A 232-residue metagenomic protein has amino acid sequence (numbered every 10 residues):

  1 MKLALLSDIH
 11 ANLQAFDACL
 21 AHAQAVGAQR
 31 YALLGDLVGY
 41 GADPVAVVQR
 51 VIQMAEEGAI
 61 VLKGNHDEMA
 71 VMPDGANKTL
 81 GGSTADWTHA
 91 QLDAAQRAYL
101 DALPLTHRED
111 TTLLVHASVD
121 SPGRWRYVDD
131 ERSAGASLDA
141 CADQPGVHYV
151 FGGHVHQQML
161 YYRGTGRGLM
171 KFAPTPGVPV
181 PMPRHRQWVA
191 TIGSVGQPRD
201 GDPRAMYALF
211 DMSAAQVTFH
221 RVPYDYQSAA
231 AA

Functional and structural regions predicted by a protein language model:
M1-A4, H107-L114, P183-V189: Beta-strand-turn-beta hairpins that frame and shape the catalytic cleft of phosphate-ester-processing enzymes
K2-D101: Core catalytic region of metal-dependent phosphoesterases/phosphodiesterases, especially metallo-beta-lactamase-like
H10-A15, G39-G41, H66-V71, D120-P122 (+2 more regions): Active-site environment of divalent metal-dependent phosphoester hydrolases
V26-G27, Q91-T165: His/acidic metal-ligating clusters that form di-metal
R30, V38, Q157-T175: Metallo-beta-lactamase
V45-V47, D130-A136, F172-A173: Charged helix-capping and loop-helix junction motifs
A59-I60, T112, H148-Y149, Q187-A190: Structural motif
T165-A232: Acidic, His/Gly-rich catalytic cores of divalent-metal-dependent hydrolytic chemistry
